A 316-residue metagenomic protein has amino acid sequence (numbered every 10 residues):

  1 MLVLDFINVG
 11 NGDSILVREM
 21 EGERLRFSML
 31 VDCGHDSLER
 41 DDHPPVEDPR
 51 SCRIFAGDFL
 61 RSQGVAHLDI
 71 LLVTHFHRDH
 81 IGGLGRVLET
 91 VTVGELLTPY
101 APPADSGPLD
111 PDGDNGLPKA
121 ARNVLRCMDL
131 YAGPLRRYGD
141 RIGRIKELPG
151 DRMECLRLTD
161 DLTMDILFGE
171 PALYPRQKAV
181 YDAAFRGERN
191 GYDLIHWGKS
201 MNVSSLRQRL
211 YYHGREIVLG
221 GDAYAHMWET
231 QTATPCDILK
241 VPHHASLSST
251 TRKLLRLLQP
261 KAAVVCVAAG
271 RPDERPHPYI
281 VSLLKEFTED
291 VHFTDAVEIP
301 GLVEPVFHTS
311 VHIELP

Functional and structural regions predicted by a protein language model:
M1-A66, K199-Y224: Conserved beta-strand hairpin/beta-sheet module of binuclear metal-dependent hydrolase folds, prominently
M1-L4, I81-V218, E289-P316: Flexible, acidic/histidine-containing loops and adjacent segments that form or flank the divalent-metal
V9, D32-D36, F76, A101 (+6 more regions): Active-site metal-binding loops of divalent metal-dependent hydrolases
M20, R26-M29, H35-T98, A233-S246 (+1 more regions): Active-site metal-binding motif and surrounding structural segment of the metallo-beta-lactamase
R40-D42, R176-K178, M227-T232: A short, polar/proline- and glycine-enriched secondary-structure boundary/capping micro-motif
G57, L84-L88, Y131-L135, E229-T230 (+2 more regions): Short amphipathic alpha-helical segments and helix-helix/interface helices
D79, S106-D110, N115-N123, W228 (+2 more regions): Internal alpha/beta domain cores that form substrate/cofactor-binding pockets in large enzymes and binding proteins
K199, R209-Y211, E229-Q231, L254-L257: Short, conserved, surface-exposed binding loops centered on an aromatic residue
